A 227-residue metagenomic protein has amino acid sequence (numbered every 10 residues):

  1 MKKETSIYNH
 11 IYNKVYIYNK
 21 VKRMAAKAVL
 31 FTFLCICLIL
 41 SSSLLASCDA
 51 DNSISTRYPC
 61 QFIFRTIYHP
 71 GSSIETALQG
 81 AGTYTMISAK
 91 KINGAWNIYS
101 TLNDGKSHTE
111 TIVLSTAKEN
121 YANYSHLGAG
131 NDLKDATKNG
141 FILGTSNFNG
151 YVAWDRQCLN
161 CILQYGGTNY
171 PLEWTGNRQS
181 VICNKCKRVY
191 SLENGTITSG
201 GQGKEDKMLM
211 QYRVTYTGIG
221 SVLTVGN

Functional and structural regions predicted by a protein language model:
M1-K27: N-terminal secretory signal peptides that target proteins for export/translocation
A26-L38: Sec-dependent N-terminal signal peptides
S41, Y151, G176-Q179: Residue-level signal for mature regions of secreted extracellular proteins and peptides
S43-S47: C-terminal motif of bacterial Sec signal peptides marking the signal peptidase cleavage site
S53-E173, Y212-N227: N-terminal pre-ligand scaffold of iron-sulfur
T168-N177, E193-G200: Short cysteine/histidine-rich zinc-coordinating motifs and their immediately flanking basic loops
N184-N227: Short Fe-S-cluster ligation motifs
